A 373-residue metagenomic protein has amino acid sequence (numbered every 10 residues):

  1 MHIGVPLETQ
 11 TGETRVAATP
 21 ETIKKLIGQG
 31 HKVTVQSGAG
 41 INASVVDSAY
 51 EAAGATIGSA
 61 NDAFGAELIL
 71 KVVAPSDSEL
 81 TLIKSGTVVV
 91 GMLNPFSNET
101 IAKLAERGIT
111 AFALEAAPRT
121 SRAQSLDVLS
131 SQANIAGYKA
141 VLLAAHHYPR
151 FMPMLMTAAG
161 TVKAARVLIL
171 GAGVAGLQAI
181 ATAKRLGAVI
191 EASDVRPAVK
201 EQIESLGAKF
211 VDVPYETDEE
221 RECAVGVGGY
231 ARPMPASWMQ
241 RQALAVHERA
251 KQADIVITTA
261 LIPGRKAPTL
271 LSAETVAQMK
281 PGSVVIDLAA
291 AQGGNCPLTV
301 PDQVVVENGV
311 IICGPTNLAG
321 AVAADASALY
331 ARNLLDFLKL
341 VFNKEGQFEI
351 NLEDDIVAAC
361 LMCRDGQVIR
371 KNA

Functional and structural regions predicted by a protein language model:
H2, E8, P75-R166: Glycine/serine-rich phosphate-binding loop and adjoining beta1-alpha1 elements at the start of nucleotide-handling
H2-K103, R107: An N-terminal-biased, well-structured beta-alpha scaffold segment characteristic of Rossmann-like dinucleotide-binding
P6-V45, P153-R249: Glycine-rich phosphate/diphosphate-binding loop of Rossmann-like nucleotide-binding domains
G12-A17, S78-I83, G91, G229 (+2 more regions): Glycine/threonine-rich flexible loop motifs
I23, D47, L80, I101 (+4 more regions): Generic hydrophobic/aromatic pocket-lining and core-packing "Φ" positions
G54-F64, A74-P75, R221-V256, A260-A273 (+2 more regions): A structured beta-alpha segment of the ubiquitous adenosine-cofactor-binding alpha/beta core
F96-A123, R265-A319: Rossmann-fold NAD(P)-binding glycine/threonine-rich loop
E115, S121-A159, A290, C296-A373: Adenosine-phosphate binding glycine-rich loop
